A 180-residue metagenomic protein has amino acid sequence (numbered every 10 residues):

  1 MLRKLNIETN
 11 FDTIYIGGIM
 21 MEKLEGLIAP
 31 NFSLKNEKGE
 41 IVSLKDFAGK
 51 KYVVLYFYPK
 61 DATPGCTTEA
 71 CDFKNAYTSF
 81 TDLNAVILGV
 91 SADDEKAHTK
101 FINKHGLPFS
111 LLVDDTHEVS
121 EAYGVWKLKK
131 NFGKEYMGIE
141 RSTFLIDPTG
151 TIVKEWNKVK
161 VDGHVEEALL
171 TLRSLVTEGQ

Functional and structural regions predicted by a protein language model:
L5: Cationic, low-complexity basic patches in intrinsically disordered or flexible, solvent-exposed regions
T13-Q180: Chalcogenol-based redox active-site neighborhoods
